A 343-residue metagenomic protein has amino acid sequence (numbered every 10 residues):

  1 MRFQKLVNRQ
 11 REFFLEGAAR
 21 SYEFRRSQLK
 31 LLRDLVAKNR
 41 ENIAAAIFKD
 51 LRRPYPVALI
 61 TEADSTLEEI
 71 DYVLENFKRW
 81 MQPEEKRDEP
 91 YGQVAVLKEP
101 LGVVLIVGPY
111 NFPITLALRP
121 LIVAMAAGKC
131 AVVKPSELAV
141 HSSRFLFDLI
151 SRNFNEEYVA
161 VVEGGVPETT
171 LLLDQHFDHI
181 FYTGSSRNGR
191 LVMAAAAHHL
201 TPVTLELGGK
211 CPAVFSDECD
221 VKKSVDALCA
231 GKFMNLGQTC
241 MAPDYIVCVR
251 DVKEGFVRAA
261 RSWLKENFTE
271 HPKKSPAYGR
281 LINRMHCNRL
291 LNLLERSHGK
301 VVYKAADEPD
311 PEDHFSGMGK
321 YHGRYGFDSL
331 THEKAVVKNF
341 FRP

Functional and structural regions predicted by a protein language model:
M1-A95: N-terminal Rossmann-like NAD(P)+-binding subdomain of aldehyde/semialdehyde dehydrogenases
R25, I70, G128, V159 (+5 more regions): Residue-level signal for inorganic ion chemistry
M81, E163, G184, Y303-A305: Short loop/edge segments at beta-strand edges and connector loops that shape dinucleotide/nucleotide cofactor-binding
P90-K223: Rossmann-like NAD(P) dinucleotide-binding subdomain of oxidoreductase/dehydrogenase enzymes
F154, R187-F315: ALDH superfamily catalytic-core signature
K300, A306-P343: C-terminal core of ALDH-fold dehydrogenases
